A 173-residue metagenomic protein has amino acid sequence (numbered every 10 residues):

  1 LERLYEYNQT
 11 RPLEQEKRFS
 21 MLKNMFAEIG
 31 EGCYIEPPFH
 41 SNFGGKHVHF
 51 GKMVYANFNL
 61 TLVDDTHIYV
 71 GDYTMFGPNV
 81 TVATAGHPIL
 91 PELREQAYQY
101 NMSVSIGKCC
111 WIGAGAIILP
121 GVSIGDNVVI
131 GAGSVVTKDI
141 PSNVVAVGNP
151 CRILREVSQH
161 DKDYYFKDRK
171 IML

Functional and structural regions predicted by a protein language model:
L1-G32, C151-L173: Terminal amphipathic alpha-helical/low-complexity segments used for targeting or macromolecular assembly
F39-S123, N149-K167: Flexible, glycine/small-residue-enriched loop-and-beta-strand segment within the central core of proteins
W111, V129, V145-V147: Short-chain dehydrogenase/reductase
G125-V128, P141-N143: Conserved catalytic segment of ABC-fold P-loop ATPases
D126-V136: C-terminal/domain-terminus segments
I140-S142, V147-P150: Acidic, glycine-centered active-site loop in nucleotide-sugar glycosyltransferases
